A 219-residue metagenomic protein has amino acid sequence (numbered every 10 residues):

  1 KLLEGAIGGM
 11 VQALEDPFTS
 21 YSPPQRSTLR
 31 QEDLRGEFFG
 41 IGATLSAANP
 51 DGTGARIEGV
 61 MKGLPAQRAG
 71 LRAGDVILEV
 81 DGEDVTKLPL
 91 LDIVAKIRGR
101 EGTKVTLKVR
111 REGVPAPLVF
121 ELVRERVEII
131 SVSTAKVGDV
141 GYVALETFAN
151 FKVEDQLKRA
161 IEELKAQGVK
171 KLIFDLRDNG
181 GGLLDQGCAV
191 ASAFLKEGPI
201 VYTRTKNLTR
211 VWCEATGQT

Functional and structural regions predicted by a protein language model:
K1-R56, K104-T106, R110-E121, V127-T134: Extended, small/polar residue-biased N-terminal targeting/export presequences and adjacent propeptide/linker tracts
R56-G59, L64-R72, D81-T219: Cleft-lining beta-strand/loop regions that shape enzyme active-site pockets
G74-V76: Structural motif
